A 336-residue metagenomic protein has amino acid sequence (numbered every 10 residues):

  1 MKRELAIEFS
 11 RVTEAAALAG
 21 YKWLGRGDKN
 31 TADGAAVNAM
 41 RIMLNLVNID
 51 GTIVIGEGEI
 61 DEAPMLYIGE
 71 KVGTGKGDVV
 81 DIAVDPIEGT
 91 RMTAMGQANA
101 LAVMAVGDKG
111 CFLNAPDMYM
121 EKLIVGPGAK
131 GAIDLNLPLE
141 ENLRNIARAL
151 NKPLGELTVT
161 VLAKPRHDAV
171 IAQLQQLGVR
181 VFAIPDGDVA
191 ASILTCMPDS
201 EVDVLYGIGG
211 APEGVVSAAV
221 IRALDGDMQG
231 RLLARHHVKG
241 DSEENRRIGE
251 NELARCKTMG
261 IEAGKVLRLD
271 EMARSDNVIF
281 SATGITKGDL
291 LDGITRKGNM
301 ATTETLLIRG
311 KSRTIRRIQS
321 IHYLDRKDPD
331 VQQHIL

Functional and structural regions predicted by a protein language model:
M1-A83, R144, R148, Q175 (+5 more regions): N-terminal subdomain of lithium-sensitive/metallo-dependent phosphomonoesterases centered on the IMPase/IPPase/PAP
L5, L194-L336: Oxyanion/phosphate-interacting regions
I53-E57, I82-V84, T93-M95, N114-A115 (+5 more regions): General beta-strand structural signal in soluble alpha/beta enzymes
M65-Y67, M95-Q97, A115-M118, A169-Q175 (+3 more regions): Short acidic, glycine/serine/threonine-rich loops at helix termini
G77-E88, M92-C111: DPxDG-like acidic metal-binding loop motif
D108-A183, G288-L290, E304-H334: Acidic beta-strand-loop-alpha-helix segment within the catalytic core of divalent metal-dependent phosphate-processing
L174-V181, D188-V202: Glycine-rich ThDP/TPP pyrophosphate-binding loop and its adjacent helix/strand module within ThDP-dependent enzymes
